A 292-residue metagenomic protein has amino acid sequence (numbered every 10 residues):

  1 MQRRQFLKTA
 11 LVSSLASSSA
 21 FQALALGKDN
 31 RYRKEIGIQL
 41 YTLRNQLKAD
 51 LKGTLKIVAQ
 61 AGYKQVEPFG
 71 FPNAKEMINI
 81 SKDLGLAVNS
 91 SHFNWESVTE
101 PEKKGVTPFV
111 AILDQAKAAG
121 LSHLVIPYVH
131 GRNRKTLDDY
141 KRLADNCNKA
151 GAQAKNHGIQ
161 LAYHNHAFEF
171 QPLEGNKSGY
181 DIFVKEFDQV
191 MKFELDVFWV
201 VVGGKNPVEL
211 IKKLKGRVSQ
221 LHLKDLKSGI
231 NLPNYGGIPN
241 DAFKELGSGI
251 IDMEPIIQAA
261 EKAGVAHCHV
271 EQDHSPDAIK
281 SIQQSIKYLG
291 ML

Functional and structural regions predicted by a protein language model:
Q5-L26: N-terminal export signals
L11, V98-K192, I279: Active-site acidic/histidine proton-transfer and metal-coordination neighborhood in alpha/beta enzyme cores
F21-Q60: C-terminal segment of N-terminal export signals and the immediately downstream linker at the start of the mature
D29-R31, K56-Q60, A74-S90, P108-G120 (+4 more regions): Acidic (Asp/Glu)-rich catalytic clusters
K34-Q39, V66, V88-F93, L124-I126 (+4 more regions): Hydrophobic faces of well-ordered beta-strands that scaffold small-molecule active sites in alpha/beta enzyme cores
R44-K48, Q65-M77, W95-V106, G131-K135 (+4 more regions): Acidic-and-aromatic substrate-binding clefts and catalytic sites of carbohydrate-active enzymes
N156-I250: Acidic/histidine-rich catalytic cores of soluble enzymes
